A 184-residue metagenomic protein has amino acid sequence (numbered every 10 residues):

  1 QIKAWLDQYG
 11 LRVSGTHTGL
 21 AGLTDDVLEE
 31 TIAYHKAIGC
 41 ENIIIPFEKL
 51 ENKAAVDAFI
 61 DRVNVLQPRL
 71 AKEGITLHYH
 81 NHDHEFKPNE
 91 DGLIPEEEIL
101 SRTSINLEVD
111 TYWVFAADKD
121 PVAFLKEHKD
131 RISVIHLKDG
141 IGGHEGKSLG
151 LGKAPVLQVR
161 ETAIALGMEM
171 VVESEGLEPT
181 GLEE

Functional and structural regions predicted by a protein language model:
Q1, A21, E48, Y112 (+2 more regions): Flexible loop residues that form catalytic and substrate-binding hotspots at small-molecule/glycan-binding clefts
Q1-D7, H144: Glycine-rich, proline-tolerant flexible connector loops at the mouths of alpha/beta enzymes
W5, R12-G15, L20-L107, A116: Active-site acidic/histidine proton-transfer and metal-coordination neighborhood in alpha/beta enzyme cores
W5-D7, Y34, K126, T162: A general structural signal for stabilizing positions within well-ordered secondary structure
D7, A71, I164, M168: Short polybasic/polar patches that bind polyanions
G39, E90, E96-V109, F115-E184: Histidine-acidic metal/acid-base catalytic patches
